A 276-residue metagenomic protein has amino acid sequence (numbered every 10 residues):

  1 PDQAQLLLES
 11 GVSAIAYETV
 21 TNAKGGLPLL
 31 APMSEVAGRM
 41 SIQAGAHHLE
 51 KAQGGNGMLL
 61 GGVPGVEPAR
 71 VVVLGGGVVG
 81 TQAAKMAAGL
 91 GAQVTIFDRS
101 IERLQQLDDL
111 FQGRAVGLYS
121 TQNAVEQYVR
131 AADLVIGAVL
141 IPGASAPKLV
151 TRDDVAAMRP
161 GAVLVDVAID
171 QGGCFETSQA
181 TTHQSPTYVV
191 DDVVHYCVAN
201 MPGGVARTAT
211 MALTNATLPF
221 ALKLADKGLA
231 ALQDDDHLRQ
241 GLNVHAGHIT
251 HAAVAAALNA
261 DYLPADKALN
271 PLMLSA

Functional and structural regions predicted by a protein language model:
P1, E35-R39, G77-T81, F97-I101 (+5 more regions): Electropositive phosphate-/nucleotide-binding environments in soluble metabolic enzymes
P1-L6, S10-G11: An N-terminal-biased, well-structured beta-alpha scaffold segment characteristic of Rossmann-like dinucleotide-binding
P1-Q3, S100-Q106, Q184: Short, glycine/polar-rich helix-capping loops at beta-to-alpha or helix-loop-helix junctions that flank or form
A4, I42, A83-A84, L104 (+1 more regions): Generic hydrophobic/aromatic pocket-lining and core-packing "Φ" positions
S13, E18-L59, I169, C174-A276: Adenosine-phosphate binding glycine-rich loop
A52-L140: Glycine-rich phosphate/diphosphate-binding loop of Rossmann-like nucleotide-binding domains
D109-D191: Rossmann-like adenosine-cofactor binding region
